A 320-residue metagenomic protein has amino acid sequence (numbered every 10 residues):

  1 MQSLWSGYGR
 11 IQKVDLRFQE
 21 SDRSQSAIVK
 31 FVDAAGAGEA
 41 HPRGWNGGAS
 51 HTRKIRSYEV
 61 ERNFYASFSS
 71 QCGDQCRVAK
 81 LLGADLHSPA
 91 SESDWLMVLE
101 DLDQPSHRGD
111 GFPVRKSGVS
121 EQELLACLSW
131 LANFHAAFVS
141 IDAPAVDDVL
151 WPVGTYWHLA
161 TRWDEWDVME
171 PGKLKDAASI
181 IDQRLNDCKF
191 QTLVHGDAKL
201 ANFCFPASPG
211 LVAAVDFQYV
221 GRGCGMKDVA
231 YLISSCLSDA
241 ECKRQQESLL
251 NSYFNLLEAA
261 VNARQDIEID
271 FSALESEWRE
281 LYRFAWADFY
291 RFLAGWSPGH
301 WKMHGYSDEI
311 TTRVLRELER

Functional and structural regions predicted by a protein language model:
M1-S3, L82-L86, S179-Q183: Short amphipathic beta-strand and strand-loop transition segments with alternating hydrophobic
M1-W5, R17-S26, S93, E268 (+1 more regions): Regulatory N- and C-terminal appendages and interdomain linkers associated with kinase/kinase-like NTP transferase
G7-Q12, R17, S21-V153, G225: Conserved ATP-binding subdomain of kinase catalytic cores across diverse folds
R10-F18, I28, I180-K227: Active-site acidic catalytic loop and adjacent metal/ATP-binding pocket of ATP-dependent phosphoryl transfer enzymes
S50, N63, Y219-R264, A285-H304: Active-site activation/catalytic loop segments of kinase-like enzymes and analogous catalytic loops in related
A79-A84, F203, I269-E277: A short glycine-rich, hydrophobically flanked beta-strand micro-motif that places a catalytic Asp/Glu for divalent metal
H107-H195, C204-A207, K302, R316: ATP-dependent phospho-/nucleotidyl transfer catalytic cores
D110-S120, A214-Y219, L232-S238: Short helix/strand-bridging catalytic loops that position acidic/His residues to coordinate divalent metals and engage
